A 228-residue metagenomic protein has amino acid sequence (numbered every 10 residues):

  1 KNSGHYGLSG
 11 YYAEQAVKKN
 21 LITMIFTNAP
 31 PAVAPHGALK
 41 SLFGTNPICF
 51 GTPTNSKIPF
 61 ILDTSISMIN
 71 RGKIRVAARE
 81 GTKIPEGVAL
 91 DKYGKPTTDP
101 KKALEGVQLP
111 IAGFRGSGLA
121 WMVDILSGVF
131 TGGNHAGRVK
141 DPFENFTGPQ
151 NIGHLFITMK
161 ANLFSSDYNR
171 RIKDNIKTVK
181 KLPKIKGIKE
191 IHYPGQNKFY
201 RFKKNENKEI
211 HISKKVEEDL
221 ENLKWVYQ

Functional and structural regions predicted by a protein language model:
K1-I58: A glycine-rich, acidic short-motif signal
E14-V17, G51, G87, L119-S127 (+3 more regions): Predominant activation on well-ordered alpha-helical scaffold segments within soluble catalytic domains
K18-I22, G44-P47, N55-P59, K83-E86 (+3 more regions): Short coil/turn connectors at secondary-structure junctions
N20-P35, L126-P142: Glycine-rich phosphate/pyrophosphate-binding loops and their adjacent beta-strand/loop elements at enzyme active sites
V33-K101: Phosphate/diphosphate-binding glycine-rich loops and adjacent basic-rich segments that engage nucleotide
I66-I69, R115, A161-L163: Glycine-rich beta-alpha junction loops
R71-G132, P149: Small-residue-enriched flexible segments
F130, H135-Q228: Catalytic-core signal marking the mid-to-C-terminal active-site face
